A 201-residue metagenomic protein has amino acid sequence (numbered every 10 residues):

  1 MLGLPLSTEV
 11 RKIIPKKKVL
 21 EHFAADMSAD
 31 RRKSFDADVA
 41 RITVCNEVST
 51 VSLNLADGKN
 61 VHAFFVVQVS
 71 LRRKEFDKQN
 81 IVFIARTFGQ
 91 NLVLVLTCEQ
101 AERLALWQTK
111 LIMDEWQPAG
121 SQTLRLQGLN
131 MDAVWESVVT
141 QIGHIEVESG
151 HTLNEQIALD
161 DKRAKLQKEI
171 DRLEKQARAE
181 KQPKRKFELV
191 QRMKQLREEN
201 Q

Functional and structural regions predicted by a protein language model:
M1-F88, V93: N-terminal, leucine/charged-rich tether regions that mediate assembly and partner docking in large macromolecular
M1-L4, C45, P118, L129 (+3 more regions): N-terminal/domain-start segments enriched in small and hydrophobic, helix-friendly residues, covering either
R72-H151: Extended assembly-interface/linker segments at domain junctions
L159, R163-E180, L196: Non-transmembrane amphipathic alpha-helical segments
P183-K194: Short, charged, amphipathic alpha-helical segments
Q195-Q201: Amphipathic alpha-helical coiled-coil segments
